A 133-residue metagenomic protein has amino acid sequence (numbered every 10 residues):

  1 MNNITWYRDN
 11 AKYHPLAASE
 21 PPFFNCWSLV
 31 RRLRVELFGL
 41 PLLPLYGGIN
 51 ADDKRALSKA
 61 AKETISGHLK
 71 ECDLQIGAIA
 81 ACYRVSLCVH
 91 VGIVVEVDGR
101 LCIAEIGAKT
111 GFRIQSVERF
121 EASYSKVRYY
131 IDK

Functional and structural regions predicted by a protein language model:
M1-I65, I76, C82-V85, V89-H90 (+1 more regions): N-terminal capping segments
G67-H68, Q115: A generic local structural motif
H68-L74: Short, surface-exposed secondary-structure edge patches
G77-I79, E96-V97: Generic alpha-helical hydrophobic packing signal
L87-K133: Aromatic- and glycine-rich peptidoglycan recognition patches
